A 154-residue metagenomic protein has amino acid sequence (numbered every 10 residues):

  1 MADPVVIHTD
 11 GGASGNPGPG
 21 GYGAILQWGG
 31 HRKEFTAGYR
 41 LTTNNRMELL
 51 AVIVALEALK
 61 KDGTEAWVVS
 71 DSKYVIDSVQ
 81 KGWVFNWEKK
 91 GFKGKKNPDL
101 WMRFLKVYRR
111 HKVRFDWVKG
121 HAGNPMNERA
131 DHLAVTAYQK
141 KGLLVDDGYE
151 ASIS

Functional and structural regions predicted by a protein language model:
M1-P4: Extreme N-terminus of proteins, especially the signal/transit-peptide cleavage junction and the first residues
V6-P19, E34, I53-R129, L133 (+2 more regions): RNase H catalytic domain
G21-W28: Short beta-strand scaffold segments in enzyme catalytic cores
G29-M47: A short, polar/acidic, helix/strand-boundary loop motif
E48, V52: Short, conserved alpha-helix that lines the donor NDP-sugar binding/gating region of sugar-transfer enzymes
Q139-S154: Acidic two-metal-ion nuclease catalytic site recognized across multiple nuclease folds, prominently DnaQ/RNase D-T
